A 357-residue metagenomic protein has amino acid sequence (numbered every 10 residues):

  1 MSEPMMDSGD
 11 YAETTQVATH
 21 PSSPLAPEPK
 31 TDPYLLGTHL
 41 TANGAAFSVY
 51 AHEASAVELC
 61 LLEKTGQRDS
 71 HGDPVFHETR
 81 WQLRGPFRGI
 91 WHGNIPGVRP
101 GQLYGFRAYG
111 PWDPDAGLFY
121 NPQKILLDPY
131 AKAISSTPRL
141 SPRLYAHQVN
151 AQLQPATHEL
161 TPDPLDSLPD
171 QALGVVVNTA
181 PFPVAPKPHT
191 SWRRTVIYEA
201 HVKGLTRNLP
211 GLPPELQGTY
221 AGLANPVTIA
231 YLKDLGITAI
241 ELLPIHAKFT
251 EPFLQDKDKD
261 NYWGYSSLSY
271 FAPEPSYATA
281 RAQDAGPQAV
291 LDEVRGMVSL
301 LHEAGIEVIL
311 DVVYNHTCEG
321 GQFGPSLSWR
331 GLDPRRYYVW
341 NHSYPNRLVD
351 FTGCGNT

Functional and structural regions predicted by a protein language model:
S2-T41, D69, D73-P74, E78 (+3 more regions): The feature marks proteins involved in alpha-glucan
N43-F47: Structural beta-strand segments of beta-rich domains
S48-Y50, N94-P96: Surface-exposed loop and edge beta-strand positions of immunoglobulin-like domains
Y50-A56: Short proline/glycine-enriched turn/loop motifs at strand-loop junctions of beta-rich domains
E58-C60: Beta-strand signatures of extracellular beta-sandwich domains
L62-R68: Change "in extracellular beta-sheet-rich domains … of secreted and cell-surface proteins" to "in beta-sheet-rich domains
T79, G89-H92, T219, N225: Short S/T/G- and acidic-enriched coil/turn segments that sit immediately N-terminal to beta-strands in beta-sandwich
H189, H201-T357: Substrate-binding/active-site clefts of carbohydrate-active enzymes
